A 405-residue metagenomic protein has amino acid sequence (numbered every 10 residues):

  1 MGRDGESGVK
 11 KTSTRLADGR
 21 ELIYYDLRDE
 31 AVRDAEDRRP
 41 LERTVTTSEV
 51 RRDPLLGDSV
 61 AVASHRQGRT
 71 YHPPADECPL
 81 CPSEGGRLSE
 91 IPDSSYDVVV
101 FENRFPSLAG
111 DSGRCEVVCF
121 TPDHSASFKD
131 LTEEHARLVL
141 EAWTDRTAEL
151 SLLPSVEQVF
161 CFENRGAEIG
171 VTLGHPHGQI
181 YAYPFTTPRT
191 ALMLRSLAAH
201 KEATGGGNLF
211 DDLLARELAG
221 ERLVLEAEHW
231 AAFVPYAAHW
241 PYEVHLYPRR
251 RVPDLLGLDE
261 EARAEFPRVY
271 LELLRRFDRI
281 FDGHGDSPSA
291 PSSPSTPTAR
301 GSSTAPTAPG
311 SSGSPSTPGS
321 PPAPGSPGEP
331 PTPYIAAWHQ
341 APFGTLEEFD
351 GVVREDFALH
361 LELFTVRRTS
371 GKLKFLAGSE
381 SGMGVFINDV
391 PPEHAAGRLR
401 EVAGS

Functional and structural regions predicted by a protein language model:
M1-S405: HIT superfamily nucleotide-processing domains
